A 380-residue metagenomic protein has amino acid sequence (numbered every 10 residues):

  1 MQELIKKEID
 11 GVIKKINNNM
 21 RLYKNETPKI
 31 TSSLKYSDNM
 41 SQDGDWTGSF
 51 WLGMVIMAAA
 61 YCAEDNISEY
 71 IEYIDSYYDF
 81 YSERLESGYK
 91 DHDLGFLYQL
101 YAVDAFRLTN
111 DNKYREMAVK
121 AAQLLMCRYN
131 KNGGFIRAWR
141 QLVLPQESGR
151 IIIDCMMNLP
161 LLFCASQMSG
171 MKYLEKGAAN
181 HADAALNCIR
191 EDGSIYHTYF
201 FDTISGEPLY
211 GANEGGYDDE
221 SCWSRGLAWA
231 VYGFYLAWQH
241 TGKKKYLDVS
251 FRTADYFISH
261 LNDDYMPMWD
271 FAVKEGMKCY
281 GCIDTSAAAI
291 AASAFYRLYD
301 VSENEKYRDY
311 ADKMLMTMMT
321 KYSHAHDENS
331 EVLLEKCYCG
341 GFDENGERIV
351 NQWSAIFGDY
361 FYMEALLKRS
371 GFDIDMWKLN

Functional and structural regions predicted by a protein language model:
M1-N380: Glycan-recognition and catalytic cores of secretory/periplasmic carbohydrate-active enzymes
